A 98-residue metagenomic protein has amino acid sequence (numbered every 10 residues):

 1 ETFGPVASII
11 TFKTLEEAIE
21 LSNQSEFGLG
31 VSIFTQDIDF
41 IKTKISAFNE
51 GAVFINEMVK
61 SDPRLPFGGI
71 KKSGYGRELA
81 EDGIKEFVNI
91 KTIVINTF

Functional and structural regions predicted by a protein language model:
E1-F98: Conserved C-terminal structural/oligomerization subdomain of aldehyde/semialdehyde dehydrogenase
